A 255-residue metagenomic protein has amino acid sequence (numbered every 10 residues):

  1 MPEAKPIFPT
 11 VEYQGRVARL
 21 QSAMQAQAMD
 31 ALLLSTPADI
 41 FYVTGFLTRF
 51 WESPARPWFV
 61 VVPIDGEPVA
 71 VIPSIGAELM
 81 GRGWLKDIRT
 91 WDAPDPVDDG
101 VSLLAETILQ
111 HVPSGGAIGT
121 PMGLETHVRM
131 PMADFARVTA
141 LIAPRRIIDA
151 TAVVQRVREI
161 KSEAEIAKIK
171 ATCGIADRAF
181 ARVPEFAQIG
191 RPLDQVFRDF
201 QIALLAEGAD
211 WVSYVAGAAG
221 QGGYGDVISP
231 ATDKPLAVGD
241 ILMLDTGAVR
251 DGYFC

Functional and structural regions predicted by a protein language model:
P2, V17, D95-V212: Flexible, acidic/His-enriched mid-domain "rim/lid" segments that flank
P2-E106, G174-R178, T232: N-terminal accessory/capping or targeting/presequence segment of soluble
M24, I169, G239: Divalent metal-coordination and catalytic microenvironments
L32, I118, L242: Receiver (REC) domain switch-region micro-motif
P37, P94-D95, M122-E125, G220-G223: Acidic, glycine-rich active-site loops and adjacent beta-strand->loop/helix elements that engage anionic groups
I40-E52, T151-R156, I160, R191-C255: Short catalytic-site patches enriched in acidic/histidine residues that coordinate or position cofactors/metals
P57, E67, P113-A117, P144 (+1 more regions): A general structural motif
